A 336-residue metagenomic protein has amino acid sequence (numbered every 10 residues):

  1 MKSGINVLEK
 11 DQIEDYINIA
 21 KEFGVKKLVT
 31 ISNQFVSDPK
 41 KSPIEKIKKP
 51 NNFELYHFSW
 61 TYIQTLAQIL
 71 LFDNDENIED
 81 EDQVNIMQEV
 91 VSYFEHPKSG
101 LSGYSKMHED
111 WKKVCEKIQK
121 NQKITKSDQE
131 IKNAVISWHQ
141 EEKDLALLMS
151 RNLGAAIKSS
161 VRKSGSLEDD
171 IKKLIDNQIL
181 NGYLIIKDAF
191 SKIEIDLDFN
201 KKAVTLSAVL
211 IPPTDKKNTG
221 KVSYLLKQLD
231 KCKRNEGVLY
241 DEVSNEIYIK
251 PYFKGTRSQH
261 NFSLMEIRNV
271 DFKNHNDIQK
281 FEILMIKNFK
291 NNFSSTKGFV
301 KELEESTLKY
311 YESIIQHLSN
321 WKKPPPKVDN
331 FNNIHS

Functional and structural regions predicted by a protein language model:
M1-S336: Charged, terminal alpha-helix-loop-beta segments that serve as non-catalytic nucleic-acid engagement and/or assembly
